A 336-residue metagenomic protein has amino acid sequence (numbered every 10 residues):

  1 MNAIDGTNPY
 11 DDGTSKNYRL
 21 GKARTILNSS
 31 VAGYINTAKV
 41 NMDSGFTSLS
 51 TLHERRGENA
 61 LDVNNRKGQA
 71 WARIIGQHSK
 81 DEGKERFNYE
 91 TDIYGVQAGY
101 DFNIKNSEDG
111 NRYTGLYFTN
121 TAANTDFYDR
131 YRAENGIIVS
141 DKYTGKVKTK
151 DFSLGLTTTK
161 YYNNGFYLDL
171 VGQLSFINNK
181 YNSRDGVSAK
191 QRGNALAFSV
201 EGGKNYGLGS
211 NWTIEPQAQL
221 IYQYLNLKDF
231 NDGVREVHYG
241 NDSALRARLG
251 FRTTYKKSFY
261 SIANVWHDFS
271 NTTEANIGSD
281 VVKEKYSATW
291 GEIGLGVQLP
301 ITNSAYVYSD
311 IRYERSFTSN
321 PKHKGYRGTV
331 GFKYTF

Functional and structural regions predicted by a protein language model:
M1-G21: Extracellular, surface-exposed repeat/solenoid domains
N17-G209, R312, F317-N320, T329-G331: Outer membrane beta-barrel translocator domains of Type V secretion systems
A70-W71, T114-T119, P216-L220, F259-A263: Extended hydrophobic secondary-structure segments that form protein cores and membrane-embedded regions
Q77, N120-A123, I221-Q223, V265-D268: Short, internal active-site loops enriched in acidic
K105-R112, N164-L168, W212-I214, K257-S261 (+1 more regions): Repeated loop/turn-to-beta-strand initiation elements of outer-membrane beta-barrel proteins
K204, Q219-L225: Solvent-exposed flexible segments
L208, G233-F336: Outer membrane beta-barrel transmembrane domains
D229: A hydrolase-biased, glycine/serine/histidine/acidic-enriched motif that marks catalytic-domain neighborhoods in diverse
